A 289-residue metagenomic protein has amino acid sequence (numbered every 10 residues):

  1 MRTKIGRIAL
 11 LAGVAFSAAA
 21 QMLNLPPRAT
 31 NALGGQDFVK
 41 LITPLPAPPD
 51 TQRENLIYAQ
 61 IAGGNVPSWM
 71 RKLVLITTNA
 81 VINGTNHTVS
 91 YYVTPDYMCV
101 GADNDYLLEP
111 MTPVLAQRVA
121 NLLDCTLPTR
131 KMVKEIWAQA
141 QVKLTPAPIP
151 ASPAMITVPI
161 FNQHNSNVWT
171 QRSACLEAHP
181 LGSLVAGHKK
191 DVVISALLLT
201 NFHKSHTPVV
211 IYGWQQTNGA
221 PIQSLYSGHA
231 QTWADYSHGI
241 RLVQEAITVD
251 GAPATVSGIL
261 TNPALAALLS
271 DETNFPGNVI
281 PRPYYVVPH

Functional and structural regions predicted by a protein language model:
M1-A9: Bacterial N-terminal signal peptides that target proteins for export
A9-S17: Bacterial N-terminal signal peptides
P27-P113, E245-A246: A short glycine-rich, aromatic-capped structural motif
D105-P113, T126, R130, T232-D235: Solvent-exposed, acidic/flexible segments
P113-G182, L242: Conserved hydrophobic ligand-interaction patch in extracellular adhesion modules
T170-D235: Extracellular C-type lectin-like domains
W233-H289: Low-complexity, Gly/Ser/Thr/Pro-rich intrinsically disordered linker/tail segments
